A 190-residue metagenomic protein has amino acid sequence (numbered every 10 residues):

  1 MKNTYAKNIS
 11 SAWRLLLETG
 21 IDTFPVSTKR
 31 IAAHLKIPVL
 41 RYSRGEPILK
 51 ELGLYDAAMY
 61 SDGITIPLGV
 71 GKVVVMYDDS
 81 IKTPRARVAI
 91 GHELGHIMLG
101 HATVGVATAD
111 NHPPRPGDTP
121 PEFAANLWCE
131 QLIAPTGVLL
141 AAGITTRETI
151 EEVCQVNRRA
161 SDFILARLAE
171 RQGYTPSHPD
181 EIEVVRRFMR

Functional and structural regions predicted by a protein language model:
M1-R190: Active-site hotspot residues in diverse enzymes, especially metal/ion-binding acidic/histidine motifs
